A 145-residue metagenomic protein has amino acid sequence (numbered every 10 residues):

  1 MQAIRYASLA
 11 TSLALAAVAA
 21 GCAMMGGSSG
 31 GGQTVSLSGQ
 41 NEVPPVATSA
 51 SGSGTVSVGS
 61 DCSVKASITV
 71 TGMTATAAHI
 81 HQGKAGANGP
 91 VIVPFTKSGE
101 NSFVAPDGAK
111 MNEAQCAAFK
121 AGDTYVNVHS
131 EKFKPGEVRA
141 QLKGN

Functional and structural regions predicted by a protein language model:
Q2-S12, A17-A78, Q82-N145: Metal-centered catalytic cores of metalloenzymes
